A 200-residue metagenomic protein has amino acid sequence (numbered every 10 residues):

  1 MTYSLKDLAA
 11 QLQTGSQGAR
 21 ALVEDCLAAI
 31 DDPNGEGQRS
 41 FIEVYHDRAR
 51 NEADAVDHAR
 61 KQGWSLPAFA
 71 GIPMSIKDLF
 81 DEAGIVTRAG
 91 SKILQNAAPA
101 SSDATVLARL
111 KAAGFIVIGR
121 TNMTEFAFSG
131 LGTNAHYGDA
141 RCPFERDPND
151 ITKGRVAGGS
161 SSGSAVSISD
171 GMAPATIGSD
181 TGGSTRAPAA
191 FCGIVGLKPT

Functional and structural regions predicted by a protein language model:
M1-N51: An N-terminal boundary/leader segment
G15-S16, G63, K77: Short acidic-aromatic low-complexity motifs
D47-D54, G114-F115, T124: Long amphipathic alpha-helix in the N-terminal Rossmann-like dinucleotide-binding domain of NAD(P)-dependent
A49, G71, K77, L110 (+1 more regions): Conserved hydrophobic/aromatic pocket- or pore-lining residues that grip, position, or stack substrates in active sites
V56-P73: Immediate post-signal peptide segment of exported/extracytoplasmic ligand-binding proteins
A68-V106: Enzymes and membrane/adaptor proteins characterized by extended Gly/Ser/Thr/Asp/Glu-rich, aromatic-dotted
S102-T200: Short glycine/serine-rich loop segments
